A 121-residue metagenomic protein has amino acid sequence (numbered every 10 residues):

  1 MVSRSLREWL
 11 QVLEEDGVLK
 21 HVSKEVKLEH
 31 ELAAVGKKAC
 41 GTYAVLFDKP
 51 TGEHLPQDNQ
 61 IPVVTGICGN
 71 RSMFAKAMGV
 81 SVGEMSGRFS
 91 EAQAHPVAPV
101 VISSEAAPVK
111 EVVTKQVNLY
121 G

Functional and structural regions predicted by a protein language model:
M1-G121: Extended, highly charged
